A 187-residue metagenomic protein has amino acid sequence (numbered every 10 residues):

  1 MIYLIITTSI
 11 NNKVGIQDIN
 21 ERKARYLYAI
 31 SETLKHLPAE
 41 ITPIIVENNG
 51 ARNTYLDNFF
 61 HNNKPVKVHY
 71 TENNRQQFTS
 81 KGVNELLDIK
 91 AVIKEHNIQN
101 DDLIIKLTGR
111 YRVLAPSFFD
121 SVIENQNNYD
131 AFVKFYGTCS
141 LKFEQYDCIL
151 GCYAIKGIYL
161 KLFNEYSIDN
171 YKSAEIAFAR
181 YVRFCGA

Functional and structural regions predicted by a protein language model:
M1-A187: ER/Golgi luminal nucleotide-sugar-dependent glycosyltransferases, focusing on the catalytic module
